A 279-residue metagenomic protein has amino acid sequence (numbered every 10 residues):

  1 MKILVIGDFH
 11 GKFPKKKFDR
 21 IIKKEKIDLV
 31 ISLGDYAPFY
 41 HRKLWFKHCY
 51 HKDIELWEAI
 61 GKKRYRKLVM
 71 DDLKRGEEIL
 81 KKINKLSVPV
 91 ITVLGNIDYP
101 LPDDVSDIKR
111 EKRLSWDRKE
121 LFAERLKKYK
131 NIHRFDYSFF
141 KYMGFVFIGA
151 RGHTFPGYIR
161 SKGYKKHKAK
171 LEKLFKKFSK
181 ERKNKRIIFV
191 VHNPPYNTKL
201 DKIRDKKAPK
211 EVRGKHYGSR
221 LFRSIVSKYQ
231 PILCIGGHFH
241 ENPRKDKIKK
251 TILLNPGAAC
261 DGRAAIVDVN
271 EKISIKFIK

Functional and structural regions predicted by a protein language model:
M1-H10, G144-G157, I188-H192, I252-A258 (+1 more regions): Active-site-proximal beta-strand elements of phosphoester/diester hydrolases
V5-D8, V30-D35, D71, V90-N96 (+5 more regions): Active-site neighborhood of phospho(di)ester-bond hydrolases with catalytic His/Asp-centered motifs
G11-F18, L44-W45, R75-E77, L174 (+4 more regions): Catalytic phosphate/metal-binding cores of nucleic-acid and nucleotide-processing enzymes, i.e., regions that mediate
P14-K141: Core catalytic region of metal-dependent phosphoesterases/phosphodiesterases, especially metallo-beta-lactamase-like
K24-E25, K81-S87, E181-K183, V226-Y229 (+1 more regions): Short, conserved loop/helix-junction motifs that constitute active-site signature segments in enzyme catalytic cores
P38-H41, V93-R213: Conserved catalytic scaffold of divalent metal-dependent phosphoesterases
I54-Y65, V69, R186-Q230: Active-site-proximal segments of metal-dependent phosphoesterases and phosphodiesterases across multiple
K141, R223-K228, N242-K279: Binuclear metal-dependent phosphoesterase catalytic core
